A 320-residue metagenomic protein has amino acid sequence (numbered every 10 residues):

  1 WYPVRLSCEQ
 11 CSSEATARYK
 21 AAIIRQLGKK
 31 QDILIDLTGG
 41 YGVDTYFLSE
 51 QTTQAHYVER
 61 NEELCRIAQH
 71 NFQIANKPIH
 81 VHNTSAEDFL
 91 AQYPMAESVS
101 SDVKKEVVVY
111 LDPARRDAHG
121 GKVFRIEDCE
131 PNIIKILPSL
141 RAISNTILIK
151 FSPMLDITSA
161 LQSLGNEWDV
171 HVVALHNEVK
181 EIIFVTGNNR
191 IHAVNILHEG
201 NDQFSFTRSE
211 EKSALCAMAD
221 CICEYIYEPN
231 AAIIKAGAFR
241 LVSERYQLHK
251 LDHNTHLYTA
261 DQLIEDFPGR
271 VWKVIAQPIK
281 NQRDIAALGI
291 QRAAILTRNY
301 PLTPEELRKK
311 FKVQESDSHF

Functional and structural regions predicted by a protein language model:
W1-F320: SAM-dependent transferase fold signal centered on methyltransferase-like domains, encompassing both Class I
